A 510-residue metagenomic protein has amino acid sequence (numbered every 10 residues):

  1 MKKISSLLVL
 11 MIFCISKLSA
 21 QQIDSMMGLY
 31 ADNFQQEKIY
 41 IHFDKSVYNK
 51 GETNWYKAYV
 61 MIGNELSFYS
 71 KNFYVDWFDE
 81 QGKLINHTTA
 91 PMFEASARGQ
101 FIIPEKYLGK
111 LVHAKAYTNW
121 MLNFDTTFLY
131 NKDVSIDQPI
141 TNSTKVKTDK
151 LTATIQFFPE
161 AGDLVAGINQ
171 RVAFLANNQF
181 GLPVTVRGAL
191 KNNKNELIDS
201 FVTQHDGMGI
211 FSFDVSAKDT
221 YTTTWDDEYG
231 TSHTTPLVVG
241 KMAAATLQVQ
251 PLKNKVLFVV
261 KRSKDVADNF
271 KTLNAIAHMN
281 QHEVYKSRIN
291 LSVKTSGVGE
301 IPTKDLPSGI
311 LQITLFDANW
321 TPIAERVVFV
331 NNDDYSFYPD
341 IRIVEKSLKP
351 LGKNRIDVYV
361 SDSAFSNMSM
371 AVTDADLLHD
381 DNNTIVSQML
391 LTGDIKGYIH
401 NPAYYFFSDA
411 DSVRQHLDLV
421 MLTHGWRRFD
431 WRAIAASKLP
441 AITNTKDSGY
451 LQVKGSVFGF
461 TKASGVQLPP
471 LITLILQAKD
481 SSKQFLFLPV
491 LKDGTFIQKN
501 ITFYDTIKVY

Functional and structural regions predicted by a protein language model:
M1-G28, V358: Bacterial Sec-dependent N-terminal signal peptides
E37-E65, T154-F180, V256-K261, T314 (+2 more regions): Beta-strand-rich structural segments
K57, R98-I103, D199-S200, M208-V215 (+5 more regions): Exposed aromatic-hydrophobic patches
S67-F73, L182-A189, D268-L273, S363-M370 (+1 more regions): Short, ordered, surface-exposed loop/turn motifs in non-cytosolic proteins
Y74-H87, R187-S200, A277-V284, D374-L377 (+1 more regions): Short amphipathic beta-strand segments in non-cytosolic proteins
V75, G109-L122, K218-G230, L273-I276 (+4 more regions): Short, aromatic- and glycine-rich surface loops/edge beta-strands on solvent-exposed regions
T88-T89, L122-K145, Y229-T246, K286-R288 (+1 more regions): Edge beta-strands of extracellular beta-sandwich domains
F124-K147, S363-T443, T506-Y510: Acidic glycine/proline-rich low-complexity segments
